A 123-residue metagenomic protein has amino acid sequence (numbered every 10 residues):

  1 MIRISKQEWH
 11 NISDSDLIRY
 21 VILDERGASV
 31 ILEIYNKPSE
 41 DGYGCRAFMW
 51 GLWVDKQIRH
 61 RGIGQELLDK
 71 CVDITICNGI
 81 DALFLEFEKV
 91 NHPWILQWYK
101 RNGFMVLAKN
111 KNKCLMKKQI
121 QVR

Functional and structural regions predicted by a protein language model:
M1-W50, I74, N110: Acetyl-CoA-dependent GNAT
W50, D55, R59, E88: Residue-level recognition of the GNAT/N-acetyltransferase active site
V54, H60-D73, R101: Conserved acetyl-CoA-binding loop-helix of GNAT-fold acetyltransferases
G64, L68, N91-I95, K111-K117: Short glycine/proline-centered loop/turn elements that form peptide/ligand docking sites
T75-E88: Conserved GNAT acetyl-CoA-binding A-motif
E86-E88, K100-K118: Conserved catalytic-core motifs of GNAT/GCN5-like acyltransferases
Q121-R123: Short, charged/polar, Gly/Pro-enriched secondary-structure boundary elements
